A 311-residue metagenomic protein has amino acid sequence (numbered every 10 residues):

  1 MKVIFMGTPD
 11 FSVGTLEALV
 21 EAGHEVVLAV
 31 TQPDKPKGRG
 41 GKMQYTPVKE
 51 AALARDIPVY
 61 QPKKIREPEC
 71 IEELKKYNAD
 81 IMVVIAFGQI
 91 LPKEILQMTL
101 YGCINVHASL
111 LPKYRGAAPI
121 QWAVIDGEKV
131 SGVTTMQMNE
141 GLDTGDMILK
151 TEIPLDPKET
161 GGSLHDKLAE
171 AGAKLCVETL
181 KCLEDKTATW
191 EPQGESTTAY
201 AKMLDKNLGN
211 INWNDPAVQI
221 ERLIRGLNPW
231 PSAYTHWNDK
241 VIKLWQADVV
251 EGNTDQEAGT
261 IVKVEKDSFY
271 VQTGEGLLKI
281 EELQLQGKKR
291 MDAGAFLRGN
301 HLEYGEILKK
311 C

Functional and structural regions predicted by a protein language model:
M1-G40: N-terminal Rossmann-like dinucleotide-binding module
K2-I4, V27-A29, P58-Y77, I90-A108: Internal alpha/beta domain cores that form substrate/cofactor-binding pockets in large enzymes and binding proteins
V13, E17-E21, I71-K75, K93 (+1 more regions): Amphipathic, non-transmembrane alpha-helical secondary structure
V13, K42-Y45, E67-I71, Q89 (+1 more regions): Structural motif corresponding to alpha-helix initiation and N-cap regions
A22-E25, Q32, I81-Y200, N207: Donor/substrate-binding cores of folate-linked one-carbon enzymes
K35-L53: N-terminal beta-loop-helix "entrance" segment that forms/cooperates in small-molecule cofactor or anionic ligand
K202-D215: Acyl-group handling in specialized metabolite and lipid biosynthesis
N214-C311: An anion-binding loop in the catalytic cleft
